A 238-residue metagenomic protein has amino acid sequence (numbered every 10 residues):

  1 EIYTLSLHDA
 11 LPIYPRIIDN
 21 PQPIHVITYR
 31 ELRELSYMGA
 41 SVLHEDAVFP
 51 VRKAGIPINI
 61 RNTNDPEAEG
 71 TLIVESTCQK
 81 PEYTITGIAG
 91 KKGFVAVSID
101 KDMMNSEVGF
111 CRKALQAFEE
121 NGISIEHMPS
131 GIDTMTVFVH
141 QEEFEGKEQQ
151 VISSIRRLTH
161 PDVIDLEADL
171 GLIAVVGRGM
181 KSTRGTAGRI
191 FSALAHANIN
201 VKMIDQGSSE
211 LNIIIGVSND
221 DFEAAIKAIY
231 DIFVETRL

Functional and structural regions predicted by a protein language model:
E1-D9: Single conserved hydrophobic/aromatic residue that forms the stacking wall/gate of nucleotide- or nucleobase-binding
Y3, Y29, Y230-F233: Aromatic side chains
T4, V26, G216: Short aromatic/basic micro-patch
H8, P15-P66: Polyanion-binding loop/helix "lid" in catalytic or ligand-binding cores
P12-P15, I204: Non-heme iron-sulfur electron-transfer modules
I13-Y14, H44, N62, H140 (+2 more regions): Alpha-helix initiation/capping motif
A68-L238: A conserved regulatory-domain signal marking ACT and ACT-like small-molecule sensing domains and adjacent regulatory
